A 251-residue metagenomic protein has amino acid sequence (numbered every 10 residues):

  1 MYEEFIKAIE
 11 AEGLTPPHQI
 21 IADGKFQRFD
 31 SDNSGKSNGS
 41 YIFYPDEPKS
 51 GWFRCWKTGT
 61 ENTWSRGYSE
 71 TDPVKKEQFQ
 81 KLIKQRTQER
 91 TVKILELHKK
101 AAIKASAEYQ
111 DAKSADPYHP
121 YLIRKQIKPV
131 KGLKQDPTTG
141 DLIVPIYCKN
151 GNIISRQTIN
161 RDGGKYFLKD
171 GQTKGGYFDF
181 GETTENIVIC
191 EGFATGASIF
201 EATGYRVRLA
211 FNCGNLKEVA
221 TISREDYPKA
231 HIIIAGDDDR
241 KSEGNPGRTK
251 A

Functional and structural regions predicted by a protein language model:
M1-Y121, D239-K241, P246: Non-catalytic accessory segments of DNA primases and related replication-initiation nucleases
Q19-F29, G132-V144: Short linear loop/turn motifs
E108, Y118-Y121, P129-Q135, I154 (+1 more regions): Phosphate-handling catalytic cores of nucleic-acid transaction enzymes
P129, G214, D238-K241: Short acidic, S/G/P-rich loop/turn micro-motifs used as interaction or catalytic elements
D136-P228: Phosphate-handling DNA/RNA-contact segment within nucleic-acid enzymes
E218-I222, K241-A251: Active-site-proximal loop/helix of nucleotide/amide-processing enzymes and allied scaffolds
A230-R240: Acidic beta-strand-to-loop metal/phosphate-binding motif
